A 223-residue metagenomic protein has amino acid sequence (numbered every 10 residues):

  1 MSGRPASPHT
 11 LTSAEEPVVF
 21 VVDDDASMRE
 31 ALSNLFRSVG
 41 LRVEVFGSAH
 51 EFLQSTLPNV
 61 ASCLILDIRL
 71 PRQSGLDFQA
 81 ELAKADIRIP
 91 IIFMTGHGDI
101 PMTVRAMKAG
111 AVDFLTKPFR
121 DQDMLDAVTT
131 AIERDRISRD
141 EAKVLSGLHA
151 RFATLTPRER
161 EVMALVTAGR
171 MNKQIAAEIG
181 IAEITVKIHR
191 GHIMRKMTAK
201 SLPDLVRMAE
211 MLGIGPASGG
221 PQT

Functional and structural regions predicted by a protein language model:
M1-F20, A26, S33, S48 (+2 more regions): Non-catalytic signal-transmission and effector/linker regions of two-component phosphorelay proteins
R29, P71, T95, D99: The feature encodes the CheY-like receiver
Q54, L76-R88, R105: Short amphipathic alpha-helix used as the core "switch/output" element in two-component signaling
N59-L66, L70: Active-site beta3 strand of CheY-like receiver
D99-P101, L115, F119-T129, E178: C-terminal output helix
M171-D204: Recognition helix of helix-turn-helix DNA-binding domains
M194-T223: Basic, Lys/Arg-enriched C-terminal extension of HTH/homeodomain DNA-binding domains
